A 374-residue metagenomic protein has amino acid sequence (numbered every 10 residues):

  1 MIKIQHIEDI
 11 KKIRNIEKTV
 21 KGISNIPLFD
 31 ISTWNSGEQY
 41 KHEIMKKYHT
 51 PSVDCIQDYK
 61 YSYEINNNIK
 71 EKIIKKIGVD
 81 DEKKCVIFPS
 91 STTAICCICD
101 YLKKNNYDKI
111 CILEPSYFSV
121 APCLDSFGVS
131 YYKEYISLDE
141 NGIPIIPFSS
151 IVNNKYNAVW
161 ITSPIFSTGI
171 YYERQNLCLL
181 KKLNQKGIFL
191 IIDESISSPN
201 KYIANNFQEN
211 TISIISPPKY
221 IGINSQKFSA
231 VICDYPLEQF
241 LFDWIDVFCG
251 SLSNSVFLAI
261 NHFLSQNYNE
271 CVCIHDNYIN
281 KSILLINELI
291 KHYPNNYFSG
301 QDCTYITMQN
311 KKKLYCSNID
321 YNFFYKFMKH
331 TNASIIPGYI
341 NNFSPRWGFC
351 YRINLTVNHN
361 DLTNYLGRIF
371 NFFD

Functional and structural regions predicted by a protein language model:
M1-E64, I188, I353-L355: N-terminal "arm"/small-domain region of PLP-dependent enzymes with the aminotransferase-like
M1-I2, Y61-E64, V79-D81, K329-S334 (+1 more regions): PLP-dependent enzyme catalytic core of the Aspartate aminotransferase-like
D30, S116, H275-N287, N295-K313 (+2 more regions): Conserved glycine-rich beta-strand-loop-beta hairpin in the small C-terminal domain of fold type I
N66-I73, D81-Y107, S229: Conserved beta-loop-alpha segment that forms the PLP phosphate-binding cup at the N-terminus of a helix
D100-S163: PLP-dependent aminotransferase-like
L138-N200: Active-site phosphate-binding strand-loop segment of PLP-dependent enzymes
I192, Y202-Y220, N224, P236-D243 (+1 more regions): Conserved active-site segment immediately N-terminal to the catalytic lysine that forms the internal aldimine
P217-K291, N296-S299: PLP-dependent aminotransferase class I/II
